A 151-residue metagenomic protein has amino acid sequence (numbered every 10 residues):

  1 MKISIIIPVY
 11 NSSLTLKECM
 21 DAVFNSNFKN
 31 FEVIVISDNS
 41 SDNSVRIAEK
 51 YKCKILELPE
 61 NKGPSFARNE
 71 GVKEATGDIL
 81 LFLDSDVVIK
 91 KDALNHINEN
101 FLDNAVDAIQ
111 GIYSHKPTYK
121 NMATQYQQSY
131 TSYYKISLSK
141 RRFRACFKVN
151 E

Functional and structural regions predicted by a protein language model:
L14, A22, S37-V45, V87: A conserved acidic beta->alpha catalytic loop
D21-N30: Short, acidic, metal-binding catalytic loop of nucleotide-sugar glycosyltransferases
L58, L83-S85: Catalytic metal- and UDP-sugar-binding loop of GT-A-like glycosyltransferases, i.e., residues flanking the conserved
L58-A75: Glycine-rich, basic loop-to-helix element that forms the pyrophosphate-binding segment of sugar-nucleotide handling
K62, V87-V88: Acidic metal-phosphate-binding loop of nucleotide-sugar-dependent transferases
L80: Short aromatic/hydrophobic "clamp" motif used to bind/position activated sugar donors
V88, D92-A123: Conserved donor NDP-sugar-binding/catalytic core segment of glycosyltransferases
G111-H115, A123-R144, V149: Short, flexible, basic/aromatic active-site loop/helix in glycosyltransferases
